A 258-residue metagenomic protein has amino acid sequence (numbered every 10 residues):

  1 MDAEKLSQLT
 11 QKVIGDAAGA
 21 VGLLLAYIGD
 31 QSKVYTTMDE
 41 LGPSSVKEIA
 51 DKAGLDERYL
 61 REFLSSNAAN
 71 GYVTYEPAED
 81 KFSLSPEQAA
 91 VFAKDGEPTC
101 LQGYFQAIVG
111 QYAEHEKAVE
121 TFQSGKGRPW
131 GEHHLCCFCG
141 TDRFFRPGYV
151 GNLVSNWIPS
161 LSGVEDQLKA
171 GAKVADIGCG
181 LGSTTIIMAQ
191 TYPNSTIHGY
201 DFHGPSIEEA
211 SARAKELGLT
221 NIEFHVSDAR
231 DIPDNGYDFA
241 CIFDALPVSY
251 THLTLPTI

Functional and structural regions predicted by a protein language model:
E4, G15-A20, A26-G29, T37 (+1 more regions): Conserved Class I S-adenosyl-L-methionine-dependent methyltransferase catalytic core
V46-D51: A short acidic, leucine-rich amphipathic alpha-helix
L55-S66: Short amphipathic alpha-helical interaction segments
A175, T185-R230: Class I SAM-dependent methyltransferase SAM/SAH-binding core
G178-G182: Class I SAM-dependent methyltransferase "Motif I" SAM/SAH-binding loop
R230-A240: A short acidic, Gly/Pro-enriched loop at the edge of an enzyme's catalytic core that lines a small-molecule cofactor
D238-Y250: A short SAM/SAH-binding and catalytic strip from SAM-dependent methyltransferases
T251-I258: Conserved small/polar residues in nucleotide/adenosyl-binding loops
